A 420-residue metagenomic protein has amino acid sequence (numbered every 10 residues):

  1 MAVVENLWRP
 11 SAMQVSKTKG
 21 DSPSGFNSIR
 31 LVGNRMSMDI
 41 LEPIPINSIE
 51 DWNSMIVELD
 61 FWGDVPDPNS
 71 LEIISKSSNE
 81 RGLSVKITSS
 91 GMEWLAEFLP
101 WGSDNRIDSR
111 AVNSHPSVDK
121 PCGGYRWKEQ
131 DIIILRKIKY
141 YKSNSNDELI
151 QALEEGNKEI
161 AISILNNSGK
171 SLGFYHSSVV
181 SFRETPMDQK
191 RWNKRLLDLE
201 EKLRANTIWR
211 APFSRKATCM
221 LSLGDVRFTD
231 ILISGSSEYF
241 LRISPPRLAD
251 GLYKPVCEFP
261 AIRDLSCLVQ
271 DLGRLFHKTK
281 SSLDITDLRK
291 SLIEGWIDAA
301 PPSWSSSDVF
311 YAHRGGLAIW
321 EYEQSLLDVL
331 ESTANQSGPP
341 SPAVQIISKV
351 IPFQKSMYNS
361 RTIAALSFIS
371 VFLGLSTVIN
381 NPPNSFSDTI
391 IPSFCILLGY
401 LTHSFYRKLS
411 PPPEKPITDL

Functional and structural regions predicted by a protein language model:
M1-D21, W62-N69: Type-3 copper protein
M1-R9, H176-V180, T185, V226: Generic start-of-chain signal for non-secretory N-termini
D21-L197, L252-T279, T286, I396-L398: Conserved ATP-binding subdomain of kinase catalytic cores across diverse folds
I134-K137, E184, D188-R274, K278 (+1 more regions): Catalytic activation segment of kinase domains across protein kinase-like and atypical kinase folds
E159-S163, F213, A217, S222 (+1 more regions): Generic amphipathic alpha-helical segments used as scaffolds and interaction surfaces in large, multi-domain proteins
L199-K202, D287-A300, I346-Y358: Short, mixed-charge aromatic SLiMs
L248-S303, E321-P339: Active-site activation/catalytic loop segments of kinase-like enzymes and analogous catalytic loops in related
L283, S303-Y311, G315-T418: ATP/Mg2+ or Mg2+-diphosphate-binding catalytic cores that bind nucleotide phosphates or diphosphates via glycine-rich
